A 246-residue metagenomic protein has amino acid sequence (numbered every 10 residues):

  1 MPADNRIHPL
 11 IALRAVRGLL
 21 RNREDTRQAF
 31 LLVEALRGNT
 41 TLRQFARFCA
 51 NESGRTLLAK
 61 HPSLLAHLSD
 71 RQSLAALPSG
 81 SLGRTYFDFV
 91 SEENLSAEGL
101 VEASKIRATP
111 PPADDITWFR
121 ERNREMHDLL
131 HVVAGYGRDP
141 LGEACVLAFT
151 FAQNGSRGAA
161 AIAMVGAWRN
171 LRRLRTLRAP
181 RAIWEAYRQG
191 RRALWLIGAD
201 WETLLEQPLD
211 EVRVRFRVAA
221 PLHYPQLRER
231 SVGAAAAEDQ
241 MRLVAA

Functional and structural regions predicted by a protein language model:
P2-L42: Leu/Val/Ala/Ile-rich N-terminal alpha-helices, chiefly Sec-type signal peptides and the beginnings
A29-A35, T41-Q207: Core of folded catalytic or high-affinity ligand/protein-binding domains in predominantly eukaryotic proteins
P180-A246: C-terminal structured domains
